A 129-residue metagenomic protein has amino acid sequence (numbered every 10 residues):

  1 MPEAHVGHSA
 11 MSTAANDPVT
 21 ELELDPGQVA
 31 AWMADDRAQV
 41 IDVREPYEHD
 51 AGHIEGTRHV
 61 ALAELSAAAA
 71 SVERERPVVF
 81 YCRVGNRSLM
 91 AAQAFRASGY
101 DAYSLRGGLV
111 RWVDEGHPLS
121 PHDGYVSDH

Functional and structural regions predicted by a protein language model:
P2-Q39, E45-P77, N86-H129: Rhodanese-like catalytic fold shared by cysteine-dependent sulfurtransferases and DSP/PTP-type phosphatases
Y81: Short, surface-exposed ligand- or partner-binding patches at beta-edge/loop junctions that are enriched in aromatics
